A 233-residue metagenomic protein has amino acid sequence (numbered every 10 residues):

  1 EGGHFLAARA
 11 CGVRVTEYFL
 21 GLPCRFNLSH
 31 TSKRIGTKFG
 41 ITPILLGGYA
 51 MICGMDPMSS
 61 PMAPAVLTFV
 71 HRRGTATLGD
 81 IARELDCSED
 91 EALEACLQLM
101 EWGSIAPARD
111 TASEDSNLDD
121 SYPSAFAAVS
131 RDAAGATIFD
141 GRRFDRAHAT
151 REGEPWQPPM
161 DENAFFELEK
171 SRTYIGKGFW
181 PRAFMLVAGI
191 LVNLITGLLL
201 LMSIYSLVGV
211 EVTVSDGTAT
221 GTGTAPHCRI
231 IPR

Functional and structural regions predicted by a protein language model:
E1-P61, E91, A95-E169: Small-residue-rich helix-interface/hinge motifs
G2-F26, Q157-G223: Internal alpha-helical transmembrane segments
G3, I41, G189, I231-R233: Terminal peptide-recognition signature
P57, P61-E89, V210-R233: PDZ/PDZ-like domain segments forming the peptide/carboxylate-binding groove, activating on the N-terminal beta-strands
I81-A82, L99, L200: Short low-polarity hydrophobic stretches
G103-A106, E114-N117, S121-P123, L199 (+1 more regions): Compact, aliphatic and Gly/Pro-tolerant "microcore" segments centered on a short helix or tight beta-hairpin and their
